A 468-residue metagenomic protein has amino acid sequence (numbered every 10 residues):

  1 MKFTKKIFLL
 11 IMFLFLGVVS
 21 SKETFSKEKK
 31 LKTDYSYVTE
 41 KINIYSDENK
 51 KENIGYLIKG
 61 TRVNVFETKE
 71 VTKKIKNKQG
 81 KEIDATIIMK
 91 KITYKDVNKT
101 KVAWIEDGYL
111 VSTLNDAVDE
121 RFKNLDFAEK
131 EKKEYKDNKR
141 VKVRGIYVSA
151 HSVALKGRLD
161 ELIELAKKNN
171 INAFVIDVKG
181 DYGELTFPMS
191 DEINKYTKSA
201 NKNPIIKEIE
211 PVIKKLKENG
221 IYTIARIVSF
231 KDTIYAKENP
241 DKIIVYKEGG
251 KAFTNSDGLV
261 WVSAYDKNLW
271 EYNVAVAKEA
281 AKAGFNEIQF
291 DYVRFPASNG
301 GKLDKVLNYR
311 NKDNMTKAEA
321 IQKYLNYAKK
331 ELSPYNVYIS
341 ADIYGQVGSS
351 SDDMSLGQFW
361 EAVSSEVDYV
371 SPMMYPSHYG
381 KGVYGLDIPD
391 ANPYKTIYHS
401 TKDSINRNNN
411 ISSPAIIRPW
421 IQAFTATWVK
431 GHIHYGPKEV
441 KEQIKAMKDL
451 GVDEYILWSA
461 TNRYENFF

Functional and structural regions predicted by a protein language model:
D47-R62: SH3/SH3-like (including bacterial SH3b) beta-barrel domains that bind proline-rich motifs or cell-wall ligands
I58-G108: SH3/SH3-like beta-barrel superfamily modules
Y135-V153, F230-E279: Active-site-adjacent "subsite" loops/lids of carbohydrate-active enzymes
R158-E184, K282-E287, L450-D453: Catalytic domains of carbohydrate-active enzymes, especially glycoside hydrolases
N169-P204, A297-D304: Aromatic-lined carbohydrate-binding/catalytic grooves of carbohydrate-active enzymes
A173-V178, I205-F253, Q289-D291: Glycine-rich, aromatic-flanked loop segments that form ligand/cofactor-binding clefts across common enzyme folds
I224-D232, Q289, T316-L356, S412-F424: Aromatic-lined carbohydrate-recognition surfaces of secreted/lumenal glycan-active proteins
V367-H378, P393-Y398, D403-S404, N408-F468: Substrate-binding cleft of secreted/luminal carbohydrate-active enzymes
